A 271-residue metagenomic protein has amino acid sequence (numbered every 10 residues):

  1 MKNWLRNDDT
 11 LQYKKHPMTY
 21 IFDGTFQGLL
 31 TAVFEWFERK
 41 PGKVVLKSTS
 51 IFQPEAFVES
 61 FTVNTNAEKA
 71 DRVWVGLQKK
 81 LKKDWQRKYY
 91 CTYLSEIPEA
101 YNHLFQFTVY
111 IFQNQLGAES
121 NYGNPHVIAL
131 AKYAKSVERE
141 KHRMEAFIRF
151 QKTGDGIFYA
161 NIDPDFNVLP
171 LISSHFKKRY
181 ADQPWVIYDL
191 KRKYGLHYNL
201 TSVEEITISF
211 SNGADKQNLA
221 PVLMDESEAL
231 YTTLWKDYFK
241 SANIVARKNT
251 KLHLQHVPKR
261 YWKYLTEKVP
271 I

Functional and structural regions predicted by a protein language model:
K2-A67: N-terminal ordered "arm"
H16-Q27, E59, V63, S120-G123 (+2 more regions): Short, charged/polar micro-motifs that form catalytic or ligand-binding hotspots
G28-R39, Q106-Q113, S174-K178, T233-K240: Short, hydrophobic/amphipathic alpha-helical patches that form generic packing surfaces within helical domains
K47-E145: Charged, alpha-helical interface segments at or near domain boundaries
V63-K69, V203-K216: Acidic, Ser/Thr-rich peripheral helices and adjacent loops at domain boundaries
K88-T92, L190, R247-L254: Short coil/turn segments at secondary-structure boundaries
G117-F210: Internal, well-folded beta-alpha domain core
P184, L196, K216-I271: Long, compositionally biased intrinsically disordered terminal regions
